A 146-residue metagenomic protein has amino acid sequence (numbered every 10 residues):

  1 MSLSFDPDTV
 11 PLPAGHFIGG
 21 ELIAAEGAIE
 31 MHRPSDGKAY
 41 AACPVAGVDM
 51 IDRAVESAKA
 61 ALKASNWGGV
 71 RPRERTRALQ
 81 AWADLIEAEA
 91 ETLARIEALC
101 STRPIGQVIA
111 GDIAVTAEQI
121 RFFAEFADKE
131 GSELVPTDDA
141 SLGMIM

Functional and structural regions predicted by a protein language model:
M1-C43, R77-A81, K129-M146: Terminal low-complexity tails and localization/encapsulation signals of metabolic enzymes
K38-G131: Glycine-rich loop-to-alpha-helix module at the N-terminal edge of alpha/beta enzyme cores
